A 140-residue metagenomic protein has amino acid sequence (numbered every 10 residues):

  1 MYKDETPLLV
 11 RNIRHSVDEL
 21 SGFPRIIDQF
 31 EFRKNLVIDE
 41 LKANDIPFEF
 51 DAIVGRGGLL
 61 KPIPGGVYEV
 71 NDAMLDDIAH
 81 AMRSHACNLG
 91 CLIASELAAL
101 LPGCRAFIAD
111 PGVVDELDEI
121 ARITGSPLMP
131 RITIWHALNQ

Functional and structural regions predicted by a protein language model:
M1-D28: Short glycine-rich, Thr/Ser-proximal phosphate-binding strand/loop in the N-terminal lobe of ATP-dependent enzymes
E5, F48, G103-C104: A structural micro-motif
T6-V10, Q29-R33, D72-L75, G125-M129: Short, low-complexity, polar/charged sequence segments that are solvent-exposed and flexible
N12-R14, K34-V37, D77-A81, R131-I134: Glycine-rich loops and low-complexity Gly/Arg-rich segments that provide flexible linkers or classic glycine-based
F23, I27-F30, A79-C87: Short gly/ser-rich anion-binding loops that grip negatively charged ligand groups
F32-N44: Short, well-ordered amphipathic alpha-helical segments that serve as non-catalytic structural scaffolds within diverse
L41-A86, V113-P130: Short beta-strand-loop/turn "lid" adjacent to the catalytic site in phosphate-handling enzymes
C87-Q140: Phosphate-binding/catalytic loop of phosphoryl-transfer enzymes
